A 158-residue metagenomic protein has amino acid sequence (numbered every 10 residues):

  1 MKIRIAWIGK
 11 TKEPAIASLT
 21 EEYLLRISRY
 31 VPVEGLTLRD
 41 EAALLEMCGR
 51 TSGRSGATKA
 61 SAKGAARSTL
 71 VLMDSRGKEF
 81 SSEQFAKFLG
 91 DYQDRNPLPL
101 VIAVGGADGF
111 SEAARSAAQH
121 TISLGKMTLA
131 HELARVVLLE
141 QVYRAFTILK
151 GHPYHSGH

Functional and structural regions predicted by a protein language model:
M1-I3, S68, A117-Q119: Short glycine-/polar-rich loops that comprise or flank the Walker A/P-loop and associated switch/sensor motifs
M1-Y23, I27: N-terminal beta1-alpha1 ligand-phosphate binding loop
I5, V71, G105, L138: Conserved RecA-like P-loop NTPase ATPase core
T11, S75-K78, G106-G109: Short glycine-rich anion-binding loops that position phosphate/pyrophosphate groups of nucleotides and phosphorylated
A17-T20, S82-A86, R115, R135: Conserved strand-to-helix beginnings and helix N-cap segments that scaffold or border functional pockets
R29-V101: S-adenosyl-L-methionine/SAH cofactor-binding core of RNA-modifying enzymes
P99-A113: Short glycine-rich, acidic/polar surface loops and turns
E112-G157: Structured adenosyl-cofactor binding patch, chiefly the S-adenosyl-L-methionine
